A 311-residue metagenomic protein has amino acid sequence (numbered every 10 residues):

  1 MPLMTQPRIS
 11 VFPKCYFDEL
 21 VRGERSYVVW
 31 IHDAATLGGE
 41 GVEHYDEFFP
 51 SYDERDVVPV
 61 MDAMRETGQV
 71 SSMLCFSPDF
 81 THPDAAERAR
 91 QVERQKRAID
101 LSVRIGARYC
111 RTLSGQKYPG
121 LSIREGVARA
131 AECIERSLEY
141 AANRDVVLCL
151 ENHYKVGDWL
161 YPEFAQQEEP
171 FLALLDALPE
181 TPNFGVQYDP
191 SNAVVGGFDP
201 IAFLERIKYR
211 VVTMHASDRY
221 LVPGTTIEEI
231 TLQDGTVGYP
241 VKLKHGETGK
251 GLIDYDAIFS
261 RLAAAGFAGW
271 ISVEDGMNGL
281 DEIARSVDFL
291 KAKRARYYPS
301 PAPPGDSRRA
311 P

Functional and structural regions predicted by a protein language model:
M1-A107, E125, A131-E135, A142 (+4 more regions): N-terminal pre-domain/capping segments
Q6-R8, A35, G41-V42, L74 (+2 more regions): Acidic/histidine-rich catalytic cores of soluble enzymes
D18-E24, Y45-P59, D79-A86, K117-L121 (+5 more regions): Acidic-and-aromatic substrate-binding clefts and catalytic sites of carbohydrate-active enzymes
W30, P170, D254-I258: Hydrophobic alpha-helical segments typical of transmembrane helices and their membrane-interface/capping positions
V42-H44, S72-L74, A107-S114, V146-N152 (+1 more regions): Short beta-strand segments at enzyme active-site cores
R210-V212, K244, A263-I271: A short pocket-lining beta-strand/turn micro-motif at the edge of beta-sheets
K250-A264: A short, acidic, amphipathic alpha-helical segment used as a generic capping/interface helix at domain edges
G269-A292: C-terminal/domain-terminus segments
